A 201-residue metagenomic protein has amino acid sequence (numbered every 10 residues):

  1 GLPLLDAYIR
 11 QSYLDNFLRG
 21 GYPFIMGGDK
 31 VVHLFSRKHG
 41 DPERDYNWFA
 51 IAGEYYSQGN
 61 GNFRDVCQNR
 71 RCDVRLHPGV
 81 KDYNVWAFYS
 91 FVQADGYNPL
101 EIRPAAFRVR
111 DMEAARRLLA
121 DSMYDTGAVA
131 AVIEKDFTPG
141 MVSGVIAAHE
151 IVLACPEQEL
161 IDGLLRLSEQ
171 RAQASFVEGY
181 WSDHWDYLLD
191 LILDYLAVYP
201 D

Functional and structural regions predicted by a protein language model:
G1-D201: Acidic, mature catalytic/reactive cores of soluble proteins
